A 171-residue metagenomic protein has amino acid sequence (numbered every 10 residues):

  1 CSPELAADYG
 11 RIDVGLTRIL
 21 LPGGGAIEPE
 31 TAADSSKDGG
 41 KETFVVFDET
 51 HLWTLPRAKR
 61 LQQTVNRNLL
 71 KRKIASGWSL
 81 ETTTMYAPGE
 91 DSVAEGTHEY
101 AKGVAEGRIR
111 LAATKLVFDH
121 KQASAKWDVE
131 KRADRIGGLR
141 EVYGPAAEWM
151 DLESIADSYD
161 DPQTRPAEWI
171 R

Functional and structural regions predicted by a protein language model:
C1-T43: Inter-Walker segment of RecA-like/P-loop motor cores
I27-A32, F47, D151-I155: Generic, low-specificity signal for short hydrophobic/alpha-helical stretches with a mild N-terminal bias, encompassing
S35, W53, P88: Glycine-rich nucleotide phosphate-binding loop and flanking beta-alpha elements of Rossmann-like dinucleotide-binding
G39, L55-P56: Extended hydrophobic-aromatic, low-complexity segments
F44-V46, L80: Structural motif
D48-L52: Walker B catalytic acidic pair
P56-R171: Non-catalytic, compositionally simple segments
